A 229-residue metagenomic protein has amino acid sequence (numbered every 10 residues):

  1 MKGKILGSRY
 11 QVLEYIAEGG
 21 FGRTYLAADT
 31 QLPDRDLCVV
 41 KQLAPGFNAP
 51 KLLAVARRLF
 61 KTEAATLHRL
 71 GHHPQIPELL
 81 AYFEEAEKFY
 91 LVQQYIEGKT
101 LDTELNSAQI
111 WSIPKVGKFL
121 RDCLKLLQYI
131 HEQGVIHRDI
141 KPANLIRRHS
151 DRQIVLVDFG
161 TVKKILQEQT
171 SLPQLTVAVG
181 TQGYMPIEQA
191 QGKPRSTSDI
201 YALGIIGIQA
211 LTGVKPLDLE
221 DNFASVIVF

Functional and structural regions predicted by a protein language model:
L13-G20, T24: Protein kinase glycine-rich loop
A49-R69: AlphaC helix of the eukaryotic protein kinase fold
A81-Y82: Activation-segment/catalytic-loop signature of the eukaryotic protein kinase fold
A86-T100, E104: Conserved short submotifs of the Hanks-type protein kinase catalytic core that shape the nucleotide-binding pocket
F119-L120: Activation segment signature within eukaryotic-like protein kinase domains
C123-V135: Protein kinase catalytic-loop region centered on the HRD/HxD motif
L172-E188: Conserved activation segment of eukaryotic-like protein kinases, specifically the C-terminal portion of the activation
